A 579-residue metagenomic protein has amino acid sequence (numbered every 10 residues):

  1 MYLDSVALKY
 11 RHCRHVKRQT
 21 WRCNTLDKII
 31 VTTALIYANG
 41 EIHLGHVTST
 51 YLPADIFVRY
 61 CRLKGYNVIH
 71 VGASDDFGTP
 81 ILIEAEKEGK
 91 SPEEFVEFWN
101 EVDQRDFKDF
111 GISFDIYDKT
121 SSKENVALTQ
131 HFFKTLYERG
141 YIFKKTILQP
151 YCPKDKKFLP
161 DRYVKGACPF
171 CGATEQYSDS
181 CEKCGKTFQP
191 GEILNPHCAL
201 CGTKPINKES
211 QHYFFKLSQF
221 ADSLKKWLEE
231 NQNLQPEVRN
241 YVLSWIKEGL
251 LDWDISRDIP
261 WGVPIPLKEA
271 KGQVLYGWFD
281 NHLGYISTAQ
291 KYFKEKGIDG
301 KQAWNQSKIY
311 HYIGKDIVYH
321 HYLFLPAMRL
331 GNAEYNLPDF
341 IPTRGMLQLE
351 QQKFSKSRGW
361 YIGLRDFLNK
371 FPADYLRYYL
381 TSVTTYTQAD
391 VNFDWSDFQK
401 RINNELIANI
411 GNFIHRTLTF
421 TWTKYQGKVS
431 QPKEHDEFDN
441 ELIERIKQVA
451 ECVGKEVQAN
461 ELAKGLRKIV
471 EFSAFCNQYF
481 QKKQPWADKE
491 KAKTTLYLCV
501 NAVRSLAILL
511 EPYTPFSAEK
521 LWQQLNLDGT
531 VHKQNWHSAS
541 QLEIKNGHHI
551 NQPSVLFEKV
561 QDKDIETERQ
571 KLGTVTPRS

Functional and structural regions predicted by a protein language model:
H12-H15, Q19-K28, I69, A73 (+6 more regions): Basic, alpha-helical terminal appendages of large translation-related enzymes
W21-W227: N-terminal, positively charged nucleic-acid-binding surface of large information/translation enzymes
L26-G72, E124-L128, C171, L194-T423 (+1 more regions): Structured secondary-structure scaffolds
I56, E94-R105, H131, Y241 (+4 more regions): A non-catalytic, amphipathic alpha-helix used as a structural packing/dimerization or gating element in enzyme scaffolds
N392-D397, I402, F420-Q431, I446-V457 (+1 more regions): Long, amphipathic alpha-helical stalk/connector segments used for oligomerization, subunit docking, or mechanical
I402, L406-N409, F413, F438 (+4 more regions): Amphipathic alpha-helix face/heptad-repeat signature
F420-E437, A459-K468, Y479-E490: Short acidic alpha-helical/loop segments enriched in Asp/Glu that coordinate divalent cations
